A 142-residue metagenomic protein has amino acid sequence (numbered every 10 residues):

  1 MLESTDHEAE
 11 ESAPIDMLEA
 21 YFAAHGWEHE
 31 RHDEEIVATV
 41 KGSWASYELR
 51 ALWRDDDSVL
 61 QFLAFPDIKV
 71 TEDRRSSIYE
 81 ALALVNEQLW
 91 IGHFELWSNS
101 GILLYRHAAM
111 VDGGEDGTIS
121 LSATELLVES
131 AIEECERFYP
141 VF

Functional and structural regions predicted by a protein language model:
M1-A20, F65-I68: Terminal, regulation- and interaction-focused segments at domain boundaries
T5-H7, L63-T71, G117-S120, T124: Short histidine-centered catalytic/ligand-binding loop motif
E10-P14, V70-I78, A123, L127-S130 (+1 more regions): Short amphipathic alpha-helical segments
A20, H25-F62, P66-D67: Ser/Thr-rich, low-complexity intrinsically disordered terminal regions
A23-A24, E80-Q88, E133-P140: Short, intrinsically disordered, mixed-charge
I36-V37, G101-H107: A generic structural motif
F65-L104: Short, internal acidic amphipathic alpha-helical interface segments that mediate docking to partner proteins
L104-F142: Long, amphipathic alpha-helical coupling/dimerization segments that relay conformational signals between
